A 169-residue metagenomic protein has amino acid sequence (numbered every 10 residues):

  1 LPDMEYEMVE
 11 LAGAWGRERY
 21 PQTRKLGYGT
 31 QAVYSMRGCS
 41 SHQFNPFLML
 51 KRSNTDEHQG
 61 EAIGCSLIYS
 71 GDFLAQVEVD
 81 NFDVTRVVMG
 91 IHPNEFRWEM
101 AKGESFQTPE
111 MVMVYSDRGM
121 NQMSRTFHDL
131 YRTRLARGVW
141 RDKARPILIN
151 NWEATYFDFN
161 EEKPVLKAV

Functional and structural regions predicted by a protein language model:
L1-V79, N94-F96: Polysaccharide-binding surfaces and accessory modules of carbohydrate-active proteins
A62, S105, P146: A residue-level signal for beta-strand positions that form part of recognition/binding surfaces within mature
L67, G71, V79, M113-F127 (+1 more regions): Acidic/glycine-rich phosphate/pyrophosphate-binding loops and surrounding catalytic core that coordinate Mg2+
N81-A101: Short acidic, Pro/Gly- and aromatic-enriched capping/linker segments at domain boundaries
T85, Q107, I149: Active-site-proximal, glycine-rich beta->alpha crossover segments in alpha/beta enzymes that shape flexible
W98-D117: Short Pro-Gly-centered flexible turn/kink motifs
T126-V169: An acidic-aromatic substrate-binding cleft motif
